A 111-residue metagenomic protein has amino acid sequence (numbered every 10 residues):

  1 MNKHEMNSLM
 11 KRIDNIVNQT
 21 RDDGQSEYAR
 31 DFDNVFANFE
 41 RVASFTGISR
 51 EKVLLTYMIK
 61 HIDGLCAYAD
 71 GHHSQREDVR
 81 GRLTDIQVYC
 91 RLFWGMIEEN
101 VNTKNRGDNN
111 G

Functional and structural regions predicted by a protein language model:
M1-G111: Intrinsically disordered, low-complexity regulatory regions that flank transcription factor DNA-binding cores
